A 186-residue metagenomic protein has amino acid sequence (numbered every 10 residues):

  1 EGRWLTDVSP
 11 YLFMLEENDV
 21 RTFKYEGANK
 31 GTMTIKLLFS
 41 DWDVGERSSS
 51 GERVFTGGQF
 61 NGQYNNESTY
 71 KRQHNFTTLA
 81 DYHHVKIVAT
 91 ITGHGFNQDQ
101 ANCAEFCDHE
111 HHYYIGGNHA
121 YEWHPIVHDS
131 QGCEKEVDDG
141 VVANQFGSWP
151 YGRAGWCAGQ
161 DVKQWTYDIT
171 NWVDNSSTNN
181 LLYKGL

Functional and structural regions predicted by a protein language model:
E1-L186: Beta-strand-rich recognition domains
